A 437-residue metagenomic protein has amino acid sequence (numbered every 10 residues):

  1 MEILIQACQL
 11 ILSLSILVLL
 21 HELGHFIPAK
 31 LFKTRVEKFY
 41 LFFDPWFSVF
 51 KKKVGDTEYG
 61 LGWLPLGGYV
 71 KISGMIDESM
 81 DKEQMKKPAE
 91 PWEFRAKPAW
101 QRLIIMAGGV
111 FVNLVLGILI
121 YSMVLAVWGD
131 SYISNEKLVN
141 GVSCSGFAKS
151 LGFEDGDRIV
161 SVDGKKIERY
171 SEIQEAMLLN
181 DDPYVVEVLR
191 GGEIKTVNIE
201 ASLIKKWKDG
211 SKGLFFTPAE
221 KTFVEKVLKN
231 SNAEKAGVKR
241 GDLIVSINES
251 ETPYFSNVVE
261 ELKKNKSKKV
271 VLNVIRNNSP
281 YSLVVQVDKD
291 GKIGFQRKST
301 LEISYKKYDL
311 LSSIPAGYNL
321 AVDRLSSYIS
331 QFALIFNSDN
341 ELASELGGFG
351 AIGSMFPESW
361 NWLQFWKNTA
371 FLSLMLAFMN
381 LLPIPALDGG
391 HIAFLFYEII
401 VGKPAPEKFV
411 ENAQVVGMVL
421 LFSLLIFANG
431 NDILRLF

Functional and structural regions predicted by a protein language model:
E2, Q6, L10, K97-M106 (+2 more regions): Residue-level signature of transmembrane alpha-helical entry/exit and packing/kink sites in multi-pass membrane
I3-M85, M379-V401: Small-residue-rich helix-interface/hinge motifs
L14-V18, K71, N113, G117 (+2 more regions): Alpha-helical transmembrane segments of multi-pass membrane proteins
H21-G24, L61, A148, G156-I159 (+11 more regions): Terminal peptide-recognition signature
G68, I72-S143: Internal alpha-helical transmembrane segments
M75-K82, K97, N140-L203: Juxtamembrane extramembrane loops of integral membrane proteins
P88-K97, K212-K235, L243-S246, S250-F378 (+2 more regions): Functional transmembrane alpha-helices
V124-S161, K165-E168, S211-P253: PDZ/PDZ-like domain segments forming the peptide/carboxylate-binding groove, activating on the N-terminal beta-strands
